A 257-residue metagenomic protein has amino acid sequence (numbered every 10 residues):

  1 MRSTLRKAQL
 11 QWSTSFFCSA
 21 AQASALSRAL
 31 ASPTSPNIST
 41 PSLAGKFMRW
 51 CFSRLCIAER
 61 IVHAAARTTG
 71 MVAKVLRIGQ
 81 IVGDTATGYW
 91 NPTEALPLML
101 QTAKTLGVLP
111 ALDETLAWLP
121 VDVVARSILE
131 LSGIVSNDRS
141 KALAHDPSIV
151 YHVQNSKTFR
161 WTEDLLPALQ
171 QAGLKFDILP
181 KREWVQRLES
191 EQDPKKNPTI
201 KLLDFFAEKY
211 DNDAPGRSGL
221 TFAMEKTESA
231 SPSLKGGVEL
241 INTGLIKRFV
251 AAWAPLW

Functional and structural regions predicted by a protein language model:
M1-F52, K74, I81-T87: Conserved Rossmann-fold NAD(P)-dependent oxidoreductase catalytic core, especially the SDR/UDP-sugar
S3-T14, A65-V72, I134-H145, A172-F176: Secondary-structure transition/capping motifs at alpha-helix termini and the adjoining loop/turn into the next element
A20-A23, R77-V82, P120-A125, Q154-K157 (+1 more regions): Short, flexible loop/turn elements at secondary-structure junctions
M48, H63-S136, A168: NAD(P)-dependent short-chain dehydrogenase/reductase
F52-V62: Phosphate/diphosphate-binding loops
S53, E94, L119-D122, F159 (+1 more regions): Residue-level signal for the nucleotide or nucleotide-sugar donor/cofactor binding architecture
S127, L131-D211, S229-A230, W253 (+1 more regions): Mid/C-terminal beta-alpha module of Rossmann-like enzyme folds, strongest in SDR-family dehydrogenases/epimerases
R217, T221-W257: Amphipathic terminal alpha-helices
